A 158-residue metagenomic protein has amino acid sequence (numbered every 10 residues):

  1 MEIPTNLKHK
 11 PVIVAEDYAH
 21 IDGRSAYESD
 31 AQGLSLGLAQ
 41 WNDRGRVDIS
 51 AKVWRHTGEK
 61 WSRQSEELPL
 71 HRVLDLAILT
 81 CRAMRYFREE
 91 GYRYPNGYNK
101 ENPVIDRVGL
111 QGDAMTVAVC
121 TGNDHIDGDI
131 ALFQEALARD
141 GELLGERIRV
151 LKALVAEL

Functional and structural regions predicted by a protein language model:
M1-R44: N-terminal "first-domain core" detector
D22-R24, H56, W61-Q64, A114 (+1 more regions): Short, flexible coil/linker segments at or flanking structured domains
A31-E67, R88, P95-L110: A short, structured beta-strand/loop element
Q64-H71, T121, R139: Conserved aromatic-histidine-acidic binding/catalytic patches
H71-R82: Elongated alpha-helical scaffolds
T80-Y94: Amphipathic alpha-helical interaction segments
N102-E157: Charged/polar low-complexity intrinsically disordered segments, enriched in acidic residues
